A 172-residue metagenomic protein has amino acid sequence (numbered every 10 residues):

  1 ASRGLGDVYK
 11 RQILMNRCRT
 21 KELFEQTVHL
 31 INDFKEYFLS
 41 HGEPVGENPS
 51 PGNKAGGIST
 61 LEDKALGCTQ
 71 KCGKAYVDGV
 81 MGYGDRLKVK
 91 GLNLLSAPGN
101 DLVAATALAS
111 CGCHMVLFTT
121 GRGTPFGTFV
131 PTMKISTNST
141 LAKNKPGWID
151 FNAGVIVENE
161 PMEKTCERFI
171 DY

Functional and structural regions predicted by a protein language model:
A1-Y9: Single conserved hydrophobic/aromatic residue that forms the stacking wall/gate of nucleotide- or nucleobase-binding
R3, D33-V45, C111, M115 (+3 more regions): Change "in soluble alpha/beta enzymes" to "in soluble alpha/beta proteins
K10-C18, G127-P131, P146: Short acidic, glycine/serine/threonine-rich loops at helix termini
R17-N100: A glycine- and small/hydrophobic-rich beta-loop-beta segment that serves as a flexible "lid/hinge" or phosphate-binding
K21-V28, P98-L102, S110, E163-D171: Electropositive phosphate-/nucleotide-binding environments in soluble metabolic enzymes
F24-N32, K134-G147: Gly/Ser/Thr-rich active-site loops/lids in small-molecule metabolic enzymes that frequently grip phosphoryl groups
G82-K143, G154-E158: Hydrophobic alpha-helical bundle architecture
A142-Y172: A structural-propensity feature for long, helix-poor, extended segments
